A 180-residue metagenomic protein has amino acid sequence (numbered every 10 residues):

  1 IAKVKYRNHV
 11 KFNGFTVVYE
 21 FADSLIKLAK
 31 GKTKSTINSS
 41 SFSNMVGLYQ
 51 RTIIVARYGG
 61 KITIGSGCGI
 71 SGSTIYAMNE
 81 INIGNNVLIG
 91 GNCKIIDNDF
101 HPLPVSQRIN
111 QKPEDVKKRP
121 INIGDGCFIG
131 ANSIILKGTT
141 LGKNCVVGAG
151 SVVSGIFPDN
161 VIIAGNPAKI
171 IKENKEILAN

Functional and structural regions predicted by a protein language model:
I1-I96, K118-G126, S133-I135, K143 (+2 more regions): Domain-scale signature associated with acetyltransferase and cell-envelope carbohydrate enzymes
L88, F128, V146, V152 (+1 more regions): Short-chain dehydrogenase/reductase
C93, F100-H101, T140, S151-V152 (+1 more regions): Flexible glycine-rich beta->alpha loop in the catalytic core of nucleotide-sugar glycosyltransferases
D99-F100, S106-Q107, T139, F157 (+1 more regions): Conserved catalytic-core motifs of eukaryotic protein kinase domains, centered on the activation segment
V105-E114: Flexible, solvent-exposed loop segments that connect beta-strands
P113, R119-P120, V153: Short secondary-structure boundary/capping segments
G130, L136, G148, V153-S154 (+1 more regions): Short hydrophobic beta-strand segments in globular cytosolic domains
